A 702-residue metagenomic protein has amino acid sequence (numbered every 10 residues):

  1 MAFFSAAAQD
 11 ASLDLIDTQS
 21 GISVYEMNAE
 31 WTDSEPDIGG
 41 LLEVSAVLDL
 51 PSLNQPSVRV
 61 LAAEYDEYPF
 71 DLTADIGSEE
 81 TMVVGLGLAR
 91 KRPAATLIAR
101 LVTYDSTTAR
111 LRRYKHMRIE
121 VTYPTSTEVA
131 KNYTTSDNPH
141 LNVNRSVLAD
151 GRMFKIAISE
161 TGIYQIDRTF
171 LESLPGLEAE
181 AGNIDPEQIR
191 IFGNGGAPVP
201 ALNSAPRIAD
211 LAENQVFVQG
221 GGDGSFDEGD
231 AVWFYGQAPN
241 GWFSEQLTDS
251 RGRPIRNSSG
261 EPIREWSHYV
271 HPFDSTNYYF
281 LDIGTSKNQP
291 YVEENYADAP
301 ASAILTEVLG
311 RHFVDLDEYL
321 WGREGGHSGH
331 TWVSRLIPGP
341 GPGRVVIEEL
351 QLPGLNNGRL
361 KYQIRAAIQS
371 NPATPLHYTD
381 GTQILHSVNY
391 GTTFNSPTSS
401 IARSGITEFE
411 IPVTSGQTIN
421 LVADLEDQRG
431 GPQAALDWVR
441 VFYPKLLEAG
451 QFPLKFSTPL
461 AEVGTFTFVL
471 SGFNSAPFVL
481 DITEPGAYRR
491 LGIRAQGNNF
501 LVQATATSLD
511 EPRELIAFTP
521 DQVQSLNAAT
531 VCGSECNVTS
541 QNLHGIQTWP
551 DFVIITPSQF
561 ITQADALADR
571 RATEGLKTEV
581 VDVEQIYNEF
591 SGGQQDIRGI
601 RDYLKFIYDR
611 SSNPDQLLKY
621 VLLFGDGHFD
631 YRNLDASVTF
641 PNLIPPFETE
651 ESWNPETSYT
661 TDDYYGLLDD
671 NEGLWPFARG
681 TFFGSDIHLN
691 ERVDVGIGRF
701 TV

Functional and structural regions predicted by a protein language model:
M1-F4, E172: Polyanion-binding and phosphate-handling cores
A2, Q9-E160, G176-S558, D569 (+2 more regions): Structured catalytic cores of large enzymes
Y164: Ligand-binding face of N-terminal immunoglobulin V-set domains in extracellular IgSF glycoproteins
D167: Post-transcriptional modification and biogenesis factors for structured RNAs of the translation apparatus
F560-A564: Glycine- and acidic-residue-enriched helix-capping/strand-helix junction motifs
E574-T578: A generic structural motif
V580-D582: A structural preference for short, hydrophobic beta-strand core positions in alpha/beta folds
Q585-I586: Short acidic loop-to-helix transition motifs that present clustered carboxylates
